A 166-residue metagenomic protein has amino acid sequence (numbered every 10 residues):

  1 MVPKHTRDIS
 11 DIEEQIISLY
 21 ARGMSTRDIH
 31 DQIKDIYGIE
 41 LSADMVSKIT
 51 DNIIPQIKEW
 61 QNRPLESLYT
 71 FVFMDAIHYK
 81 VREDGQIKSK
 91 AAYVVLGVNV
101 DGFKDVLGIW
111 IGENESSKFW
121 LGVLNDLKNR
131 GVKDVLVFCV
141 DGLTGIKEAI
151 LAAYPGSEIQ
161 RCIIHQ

Functional and structural regions predicted by a protein language model:
M1-R7, I36-A43, K48, N52-T144 (+1 more regions): RNase H-like nuclease fold core
S10-G23: Short, amphipathic alpha-helical "recognition" segments used to contact nucleic acids or chromatin
E14, R27, L136: Short alpha-helical basic/polar micro-motif
Q15-I16, Q32, V123-D126: Short, hydrophobic/aromatic alpha-helical segments in well-folded domains
M24-S25, V100: Membrane-embedded alpha-helical core segments of multi-pass
S25-T26, S42: Helix N-cap / loop-to-helix initiation motif
R27-G38: DNA-recognition alpha helix
Y154-Q166: Inter-helix linker motif
